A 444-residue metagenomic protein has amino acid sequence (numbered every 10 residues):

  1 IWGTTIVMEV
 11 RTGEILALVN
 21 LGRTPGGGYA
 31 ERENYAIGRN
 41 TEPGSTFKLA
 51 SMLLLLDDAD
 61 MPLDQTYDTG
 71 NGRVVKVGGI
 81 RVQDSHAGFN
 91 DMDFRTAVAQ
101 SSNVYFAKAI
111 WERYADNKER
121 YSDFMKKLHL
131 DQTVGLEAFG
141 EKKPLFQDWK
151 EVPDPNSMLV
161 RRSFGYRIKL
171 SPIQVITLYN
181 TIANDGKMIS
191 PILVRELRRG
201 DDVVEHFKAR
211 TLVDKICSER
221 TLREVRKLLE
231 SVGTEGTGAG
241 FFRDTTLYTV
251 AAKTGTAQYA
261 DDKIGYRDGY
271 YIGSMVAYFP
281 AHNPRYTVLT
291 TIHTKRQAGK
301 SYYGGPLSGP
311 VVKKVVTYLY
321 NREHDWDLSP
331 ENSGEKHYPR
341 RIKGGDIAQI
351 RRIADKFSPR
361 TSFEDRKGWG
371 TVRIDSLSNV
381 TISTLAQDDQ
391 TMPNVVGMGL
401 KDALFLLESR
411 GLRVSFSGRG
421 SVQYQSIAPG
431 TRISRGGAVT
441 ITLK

Functional and structural regions predicted by a protein language model:
W2-T41, A50-I292: Beta-lactam-recognizing serine transpeptidase/beta-lactamase-like catalytic domain environment
L18, G44, G72-R73, S358 (+1 more regions): Glycine-centered small-residue hotspots that permit tight backbone geometry or close packing
G44, A277-F279, P393-V396: Surface-exposed loop and edge beta-strand positions of immunoglobulin-like domains
S51, R120-Y121, V311, V315 (+1 more regions): Generic structural signal for hydrophobic residues
F146, T294, K300, K314-K444: Ligand-recognition elements built from short beta-strands and adjacent flexible loops
V175, K300, G304-T317: Short, charged, low-complexity patches
C217, T221, L307-V311, G399: Short amphipathic alpha-helical segments
